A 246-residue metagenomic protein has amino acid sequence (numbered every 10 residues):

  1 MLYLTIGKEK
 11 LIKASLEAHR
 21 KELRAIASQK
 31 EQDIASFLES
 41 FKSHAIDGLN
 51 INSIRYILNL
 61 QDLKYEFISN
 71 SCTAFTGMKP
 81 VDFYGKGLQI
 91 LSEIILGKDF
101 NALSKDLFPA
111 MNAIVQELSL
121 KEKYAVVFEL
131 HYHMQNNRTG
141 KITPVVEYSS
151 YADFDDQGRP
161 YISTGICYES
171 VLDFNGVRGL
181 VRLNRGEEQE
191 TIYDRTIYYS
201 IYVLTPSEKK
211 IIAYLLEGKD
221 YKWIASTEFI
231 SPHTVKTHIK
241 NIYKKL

Functional and structural regions predicted by a protein language model:
M1-A35: Short, low-complexity N-terminal regulatory "tails/caps" that precede and couple sensory modules
E9-L11, Y148-S163, S170-G176: Short loop/turn elements at sensory-signaling interfaces that couple input to output
D33-I90, R185-Y193: PAS-family sensory domain signal
K79-Y148, L215: PAS-family sensory domains
N184-S207: Regulatory hinge/linker segments at domain boundaries that couple sensory/effector modules to output domains
E208-L215: Short alpha-helical "packing" element that flanks the helix-turn-helix/winged-helix DNA-binding module
G218-L246: Recognition helix of helix-turn-helix DNA-binding domains
